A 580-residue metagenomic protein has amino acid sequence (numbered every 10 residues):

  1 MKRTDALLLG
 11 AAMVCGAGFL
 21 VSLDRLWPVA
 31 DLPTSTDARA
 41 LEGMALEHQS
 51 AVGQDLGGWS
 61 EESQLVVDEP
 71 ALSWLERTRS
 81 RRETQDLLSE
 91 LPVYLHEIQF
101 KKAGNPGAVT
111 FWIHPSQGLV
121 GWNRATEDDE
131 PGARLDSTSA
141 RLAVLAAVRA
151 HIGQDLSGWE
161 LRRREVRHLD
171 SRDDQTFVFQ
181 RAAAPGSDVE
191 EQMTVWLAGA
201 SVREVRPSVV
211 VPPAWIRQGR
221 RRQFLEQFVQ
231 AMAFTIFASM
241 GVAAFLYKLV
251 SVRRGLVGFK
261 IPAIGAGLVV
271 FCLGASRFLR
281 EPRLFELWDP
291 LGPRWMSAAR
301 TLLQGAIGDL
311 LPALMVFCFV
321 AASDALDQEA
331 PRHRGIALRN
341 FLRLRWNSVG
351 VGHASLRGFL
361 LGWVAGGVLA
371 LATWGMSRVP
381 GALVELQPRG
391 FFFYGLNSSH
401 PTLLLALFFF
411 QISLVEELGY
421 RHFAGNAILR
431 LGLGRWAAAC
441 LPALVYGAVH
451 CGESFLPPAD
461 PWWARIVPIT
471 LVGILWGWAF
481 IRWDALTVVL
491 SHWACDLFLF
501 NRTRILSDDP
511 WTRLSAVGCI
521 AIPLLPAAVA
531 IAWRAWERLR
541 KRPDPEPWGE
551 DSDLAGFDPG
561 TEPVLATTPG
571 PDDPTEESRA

Functional and structural regions predicted by a protein language model:
T4-L9, R254-V269, A330-P331, R435-A439 (+1 more regions): Membrane-interfacial loop-to-transmembrane alpha-helix junctions, especially the N-terminal start
L7-V21: Hydrophobic membrane-insertion alpha-helices, especially the h-region of bacterial N-terminal signal peptides
G16, L26-F234: Soluble extramembrane regions of membrane proteins in the secretory/endomembrane system
L23-D31, L371-R378, R534-L539: Hydrophobic alpha-helical transmembrane segments in integral membrane proteins
Q218-F409, S413-L418: Core alpha-helical transmembrane segments of integral membrane proteins
L291-G292, Q328-A354, A427-L429, L539-D573: Membrane-interfacial, low-structure loops and terminal tails that flank and connect transmembrane helices in multi-pass
A382-P547: Transmembrane helix-loop-helix hairpins at the membrane interface of multi-pass integral membrane proteins
S578-A580: Intracellular C-terminal tails of type I single-pass membrane proteins
